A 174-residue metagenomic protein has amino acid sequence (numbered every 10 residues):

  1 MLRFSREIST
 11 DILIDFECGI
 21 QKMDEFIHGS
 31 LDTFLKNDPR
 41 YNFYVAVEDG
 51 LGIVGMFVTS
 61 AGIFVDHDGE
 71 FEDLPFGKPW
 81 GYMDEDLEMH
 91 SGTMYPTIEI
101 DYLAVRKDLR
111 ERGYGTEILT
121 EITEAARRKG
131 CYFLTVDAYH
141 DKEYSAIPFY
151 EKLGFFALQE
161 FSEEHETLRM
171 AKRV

Functional and structural regions predicted by a protein language model:
M1-D38, V45-V47: Short amphipathic alpha-helix that is part of the acyltransferase structural core
P39-S60, E72-D73: Conserved beta-hairpin
R40-V45, M56, T97, Y102 (+2 more regions): Short hydrophobic/aromatic beta-strand element in the GNAT-like acyltransferase core that lines or flanks the acyl-donor
V58-Y102: Conserved acyl-donor/pantetheine-binding loop and adjacent beta-alpha core of acyl/acetyltransferases and related
D101, R106, Y139: Residue-level recognition of the GNAT/N-acetyltransferase active site
V105, E111-E124, K152: Conserved acetyl-CoA-binding loop-helix of GNAT-fold acetyltransferases
E124-Y139: Conserved GNAT acetyl-CoA-binding A-motif
H140-E160: Conserved active-site alpha-helix within GNAT-family acetyltransferase domains
